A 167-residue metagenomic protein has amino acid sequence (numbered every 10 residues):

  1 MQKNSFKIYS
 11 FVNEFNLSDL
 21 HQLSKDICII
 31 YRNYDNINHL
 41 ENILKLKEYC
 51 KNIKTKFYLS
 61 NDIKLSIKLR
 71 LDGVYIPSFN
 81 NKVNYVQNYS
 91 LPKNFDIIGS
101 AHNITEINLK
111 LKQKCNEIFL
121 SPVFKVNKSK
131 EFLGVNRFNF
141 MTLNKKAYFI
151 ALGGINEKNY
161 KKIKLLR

Functional and structural regions predicted by a protein language model:
M1-N84, Y89-E117, K146-A147, I155-L165: Conserved N-terminal beta1-alpha1 strand-loop-helix module at the mouth
N36-I37, K125-K130: Short, small-residue-enriched loops and turns at beta-alpha junctions that line or gate enzyme active sites
L44, E131-F140: Charged helix-capping and loop-helix junction motifs
S121: Flexible, gly/ser-rich surface segments that form the specificity/activation loops bordering the active-site cleft
F124-K125, N156: Generic, ordered loop/turn and secondary-structure boundary motif
